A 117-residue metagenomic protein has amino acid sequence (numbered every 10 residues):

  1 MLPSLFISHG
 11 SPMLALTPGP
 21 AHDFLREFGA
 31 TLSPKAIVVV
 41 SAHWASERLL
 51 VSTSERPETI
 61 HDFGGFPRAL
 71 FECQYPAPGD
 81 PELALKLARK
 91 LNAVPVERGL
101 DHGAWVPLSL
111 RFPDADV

Functional and structural regions predicted by a protein language model:
M1-L87: A short aromatic-anchored loop/beta-hairpin motif
L83-V117: Internal, conserved structured core segments that host functional sites
